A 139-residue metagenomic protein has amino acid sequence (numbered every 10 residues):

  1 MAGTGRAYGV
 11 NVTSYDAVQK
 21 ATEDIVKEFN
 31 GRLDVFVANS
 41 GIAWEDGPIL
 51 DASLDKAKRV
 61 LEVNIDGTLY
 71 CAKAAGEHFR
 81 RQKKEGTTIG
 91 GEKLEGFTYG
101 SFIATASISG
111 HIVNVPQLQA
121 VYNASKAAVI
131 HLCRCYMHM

Functional and structural regions predicted by a protein language model:
G9-A21, L54: The beta1-alpha1 cofactor-binding region of Rossmann-like NAD(H)/NADP(H)-dependent oxidoreductases
R32, F36-V37: Conserved hydrophobic beta-strands of the Rossmann-like cofactor-binding core in SDR/related NAD(P)H-dependent
S40-E45: Conserved NAD(P)H cofactor-binding loop of Rossmann-fold oxidoreductase domains
G47-I49, K56-R59: Substrate-binding pocket helix/loop in short-chain dehydrogenase/reductase
A72-K73, R134: A short, exposed helix-loop element centered on a Lys and neighboring polar residues
E77, H138-M139: Alpha-helical segment proximal to the catalytic Tyr-Lys
K84-A128, C133-R134, H138: Catalytic loop of short-chain dehydrogenase/reductase
